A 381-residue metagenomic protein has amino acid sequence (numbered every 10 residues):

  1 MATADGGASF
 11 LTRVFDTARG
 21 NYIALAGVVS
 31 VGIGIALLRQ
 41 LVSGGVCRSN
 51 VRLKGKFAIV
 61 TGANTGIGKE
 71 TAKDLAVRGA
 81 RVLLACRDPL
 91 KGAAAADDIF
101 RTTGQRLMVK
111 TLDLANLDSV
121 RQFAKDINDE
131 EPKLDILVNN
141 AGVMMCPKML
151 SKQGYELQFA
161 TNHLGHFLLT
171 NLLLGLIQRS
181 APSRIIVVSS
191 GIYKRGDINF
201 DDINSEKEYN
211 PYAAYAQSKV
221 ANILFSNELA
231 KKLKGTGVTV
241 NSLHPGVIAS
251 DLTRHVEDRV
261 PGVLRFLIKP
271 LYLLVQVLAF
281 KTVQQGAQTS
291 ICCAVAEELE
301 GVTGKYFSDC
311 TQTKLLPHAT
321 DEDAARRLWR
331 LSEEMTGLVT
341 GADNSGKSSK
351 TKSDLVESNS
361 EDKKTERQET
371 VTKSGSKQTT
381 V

Functional and structural regions predicted by a protein language model:
A2-A24, S30, I35-I268, M335-V381: Rossmann-fold NAD(P)H-dependent dehydrogenase/reductase core
L83, Y209, A213, L274-V277 (+1 more regions): Short coil/turn segments at secondary-structure junctions
C86, L114, M149, V277-F280 (+1 more regions): Intrinsic disorder
L107-D113, K305-A324, R330, A342-S353: Charge-dense, low-complexity polyampholytic segments
V120, S218, S242, K269-K314 (+2 more regions): C-terminal helical subdomain
A213-A214, R259, A319-T320, A325-R326 (+1 more regions): Short, charged/polar low-complexity linear motifs in solvent-exposed/disordered segments
